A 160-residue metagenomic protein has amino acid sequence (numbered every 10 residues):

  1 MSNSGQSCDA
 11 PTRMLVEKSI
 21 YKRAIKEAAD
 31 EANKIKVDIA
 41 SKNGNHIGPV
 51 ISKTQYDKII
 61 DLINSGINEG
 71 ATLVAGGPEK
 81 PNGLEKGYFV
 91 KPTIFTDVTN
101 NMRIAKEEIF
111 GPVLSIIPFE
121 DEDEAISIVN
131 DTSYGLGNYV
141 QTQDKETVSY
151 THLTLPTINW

Functional and structural regions predicted by a protein language model:
M1-T99, E122, I128-V129: ALDH superfamily catalytic-core signature
A32, S133-Y134, N159: Residue-level detector of secondary-structure transition/capping positions
N82, K86-L153: Conserved C-terminal structural/oligomerization subdomain of aldehyde/semialdehyde dehydrogenase
H152-W160: Single conserved hydrophobic/aromatic residue that forms the stacking wall/gate of nucleotide- or nucleobase-binding
